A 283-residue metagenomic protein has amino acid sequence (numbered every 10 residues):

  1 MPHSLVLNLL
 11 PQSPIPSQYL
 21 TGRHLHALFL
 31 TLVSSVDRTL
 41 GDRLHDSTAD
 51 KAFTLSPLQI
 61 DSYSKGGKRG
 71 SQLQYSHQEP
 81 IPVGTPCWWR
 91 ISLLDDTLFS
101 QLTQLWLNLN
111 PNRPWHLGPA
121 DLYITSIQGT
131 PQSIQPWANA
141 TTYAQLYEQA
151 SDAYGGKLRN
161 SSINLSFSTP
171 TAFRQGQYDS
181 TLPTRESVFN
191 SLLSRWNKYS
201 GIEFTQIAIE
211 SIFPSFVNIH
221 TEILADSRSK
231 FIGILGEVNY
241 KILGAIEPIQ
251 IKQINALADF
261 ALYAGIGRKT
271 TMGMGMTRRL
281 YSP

Functional and structural regions predicted by a protein language model:
M1-P283: RNA-interacting cores
